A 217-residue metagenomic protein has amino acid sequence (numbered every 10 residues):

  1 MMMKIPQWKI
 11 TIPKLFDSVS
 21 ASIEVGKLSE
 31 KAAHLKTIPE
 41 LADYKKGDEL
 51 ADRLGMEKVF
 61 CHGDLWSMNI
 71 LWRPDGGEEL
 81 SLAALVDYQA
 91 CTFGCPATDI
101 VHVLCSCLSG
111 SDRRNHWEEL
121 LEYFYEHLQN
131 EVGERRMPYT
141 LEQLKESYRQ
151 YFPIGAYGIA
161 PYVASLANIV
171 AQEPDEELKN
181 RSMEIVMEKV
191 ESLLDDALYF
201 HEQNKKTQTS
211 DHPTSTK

Functional and structural regions predicted by a protein language model:
M1-H62, L71-G77, S192, Y199 (+1 more regions): ATP-dependent phospho-/nucleotidyl transfer catalytic cores
I10, K14, F60, L65 (+5 more regions): Generic recognition of stable, solvent-exposed alpha-helical segments in well-folded globular domains
I23-K31, G110-W117, M137: Amphipathic alpha-helical protein-protein interaction segments
G55, W66-S106: Catalytic activation segment of kinase domains across protein kinase-like and atypical kinase folds
D75-E78, E131-R135: Alpha-helix termini
A90-E134, I154-E176: Active-site activation/catalytic loop segments of kinase-like enzymes and analogous catalytic loops in related
R135-G155: All-alpha amphipathic helical-bundle segments outside canonical DNA-binding/catalytic cores that form hydrophobic
F152-K217: ATP/Mg2+ or Mg2+-diphosphate-binding catalytic cores that bind nucleotide phosphates or diphosphates via glycine-rich
